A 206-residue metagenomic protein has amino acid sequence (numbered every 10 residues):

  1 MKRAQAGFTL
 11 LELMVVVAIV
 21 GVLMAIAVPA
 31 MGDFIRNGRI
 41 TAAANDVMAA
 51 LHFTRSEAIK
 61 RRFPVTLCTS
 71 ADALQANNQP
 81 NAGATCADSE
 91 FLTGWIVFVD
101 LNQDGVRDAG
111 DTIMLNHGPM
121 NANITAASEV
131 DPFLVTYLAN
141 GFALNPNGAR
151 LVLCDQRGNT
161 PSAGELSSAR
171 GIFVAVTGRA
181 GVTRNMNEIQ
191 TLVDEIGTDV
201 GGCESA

Functional and structural regions predicted by a protein language model:
M1-L10: N-terminal leader/signal peptides at the extreme start of proteins
K2, I26-H52, S56, P64 (+1 more regions): N-terminal helix-rich module
L11-A30: Alpha-helical hydrophobic helix detector
